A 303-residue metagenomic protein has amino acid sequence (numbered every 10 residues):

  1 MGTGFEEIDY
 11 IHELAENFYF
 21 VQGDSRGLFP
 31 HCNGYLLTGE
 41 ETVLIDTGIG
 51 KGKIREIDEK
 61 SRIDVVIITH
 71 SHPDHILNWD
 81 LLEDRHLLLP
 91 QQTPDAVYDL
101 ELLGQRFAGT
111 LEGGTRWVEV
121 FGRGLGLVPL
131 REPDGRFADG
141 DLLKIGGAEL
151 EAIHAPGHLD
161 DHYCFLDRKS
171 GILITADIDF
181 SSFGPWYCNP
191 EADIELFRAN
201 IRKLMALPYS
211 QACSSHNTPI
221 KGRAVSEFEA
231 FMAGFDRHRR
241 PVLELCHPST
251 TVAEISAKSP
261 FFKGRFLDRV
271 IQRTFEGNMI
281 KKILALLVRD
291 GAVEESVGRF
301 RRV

Functional and structural regions predicted by a protein language model:
F5-D58, C164-I178: Conserved beta-strand hairpin/beta-sheet module of binuclear metal-dependent hydrolase folds, prominently
L14-Q22, F121-L125, G146-A148: Short Pro/Gly-enriched beta-strand edge/turn motifs at strand-loop
D24-S25, D46-I49, H70-S71, Q92-T93 (+4 more regions): Active-site metal-binding loops of divalent metal-dependent hydrolases
G27-F29, F137, P156-L159: A short catalytic or substrate-binding loop motif that flags glycine-/basic-rich loops and adjacent residues that bind
P30, I49-L143: Active-site HxH/HxHxD metal-binding segment of metal-dependent hydrolases
G39-E41, E59-D64, D80-H86, R168-G171 (+2 more regions): Short glycine/proline-enriched coil/turn segments at helix->beta-strand junctions
T42, E149-R239: Metallo-beta-lactamase
E244-V303: C-terminal regulatory/interaction regions
